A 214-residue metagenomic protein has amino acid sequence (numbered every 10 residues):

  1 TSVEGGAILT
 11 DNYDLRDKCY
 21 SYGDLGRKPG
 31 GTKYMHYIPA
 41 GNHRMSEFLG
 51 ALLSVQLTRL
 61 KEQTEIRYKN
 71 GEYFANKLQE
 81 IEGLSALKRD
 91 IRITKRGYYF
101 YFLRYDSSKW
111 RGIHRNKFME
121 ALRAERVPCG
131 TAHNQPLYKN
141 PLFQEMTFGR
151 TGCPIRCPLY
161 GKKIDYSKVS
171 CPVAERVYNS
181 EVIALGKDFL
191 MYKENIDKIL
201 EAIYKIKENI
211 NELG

Functional and structural regions predicted by a protein language model:
V3-I8: Glycine-rich phosphate-binding loop of ATP-grasp-fold ATP-dependent ligases
D11-G214: PLP-dependent aminotransferase class I/II
